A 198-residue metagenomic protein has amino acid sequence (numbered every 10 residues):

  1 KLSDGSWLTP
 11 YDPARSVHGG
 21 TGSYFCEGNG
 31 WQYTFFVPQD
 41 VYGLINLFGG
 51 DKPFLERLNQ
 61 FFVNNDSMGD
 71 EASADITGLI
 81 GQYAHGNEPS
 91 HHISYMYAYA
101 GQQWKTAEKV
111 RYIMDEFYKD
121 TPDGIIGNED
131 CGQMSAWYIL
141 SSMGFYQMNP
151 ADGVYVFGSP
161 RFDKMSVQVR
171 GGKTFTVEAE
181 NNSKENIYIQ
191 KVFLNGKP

Functional and structural regions predicted by a protein language model:
K1-R161, M165-T176, N181: Active-site core of glycosidic bond-cleaving carbohydrate-active enzymes
R170, F193-G196: Short strand-turn-strand beta-turns centered on an Asx-Gly dipeptide
E180-N182, N195-P198: Beta-strand-rich ligand-recognition modules
E185-L194: Beta-strand-rich binding/interaction modules
